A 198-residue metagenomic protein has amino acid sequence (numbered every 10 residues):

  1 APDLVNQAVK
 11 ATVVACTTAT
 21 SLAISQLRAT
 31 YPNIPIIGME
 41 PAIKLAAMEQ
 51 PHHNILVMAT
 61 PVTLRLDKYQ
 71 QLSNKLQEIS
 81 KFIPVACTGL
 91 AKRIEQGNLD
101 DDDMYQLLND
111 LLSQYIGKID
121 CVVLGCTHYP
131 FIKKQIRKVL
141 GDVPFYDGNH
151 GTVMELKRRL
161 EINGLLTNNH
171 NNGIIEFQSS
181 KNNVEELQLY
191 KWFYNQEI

Functional and structural regions predicted by a protein language model:
A1-I198: Non-catalytic structural scaffold of enzyme domains
